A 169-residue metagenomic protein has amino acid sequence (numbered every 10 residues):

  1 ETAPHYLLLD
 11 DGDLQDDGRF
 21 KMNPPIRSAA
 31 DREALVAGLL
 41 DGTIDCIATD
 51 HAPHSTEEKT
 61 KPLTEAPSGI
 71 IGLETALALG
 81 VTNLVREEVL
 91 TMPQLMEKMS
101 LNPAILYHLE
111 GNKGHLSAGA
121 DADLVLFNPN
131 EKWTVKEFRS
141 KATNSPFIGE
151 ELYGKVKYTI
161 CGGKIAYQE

Functional and structural regions predicted by a protein language model:
T2-I47: Histidine/acidic residue-rich metal-binding segments in metalloenzymes
L8, Q168-E169: Short helix/loop capping segments that flank catalytic or ligand/cofactor-binding pockets
L9-L14, E57-K61, E137-F138: Short acidic, glycine/serine/threonine-rich loops at helix termini
R19-F20, L40-D41, C46-I47, A52-N130: His/Asp/Glu-enriched, well-ordered alpha-helical/loop segment that forms or immediately abuts the divalent-metal
K21-D31, P67-I71, P146-E151: A short acidic, glycine-rich active-site loop that binds or catalyzes chemistry on phosphate/adenosine moieties
D31-L35, G111-G114, S145: A generic local structural motif
P62-E65, A118-Q168: C-terminal cap of metal-dependent C-N hydrolases
